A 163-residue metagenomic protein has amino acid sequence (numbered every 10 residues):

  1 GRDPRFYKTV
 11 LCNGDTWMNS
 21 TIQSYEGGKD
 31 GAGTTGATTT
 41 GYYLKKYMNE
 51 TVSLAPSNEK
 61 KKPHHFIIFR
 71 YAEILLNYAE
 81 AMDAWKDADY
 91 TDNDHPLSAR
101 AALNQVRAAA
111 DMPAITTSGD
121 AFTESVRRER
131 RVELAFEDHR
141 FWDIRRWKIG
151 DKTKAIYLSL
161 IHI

Functional and structural regions predicted by a protein language model:
G1-I161: Acidic/polar-rich alpha-helix caps and helix-coil junctions
